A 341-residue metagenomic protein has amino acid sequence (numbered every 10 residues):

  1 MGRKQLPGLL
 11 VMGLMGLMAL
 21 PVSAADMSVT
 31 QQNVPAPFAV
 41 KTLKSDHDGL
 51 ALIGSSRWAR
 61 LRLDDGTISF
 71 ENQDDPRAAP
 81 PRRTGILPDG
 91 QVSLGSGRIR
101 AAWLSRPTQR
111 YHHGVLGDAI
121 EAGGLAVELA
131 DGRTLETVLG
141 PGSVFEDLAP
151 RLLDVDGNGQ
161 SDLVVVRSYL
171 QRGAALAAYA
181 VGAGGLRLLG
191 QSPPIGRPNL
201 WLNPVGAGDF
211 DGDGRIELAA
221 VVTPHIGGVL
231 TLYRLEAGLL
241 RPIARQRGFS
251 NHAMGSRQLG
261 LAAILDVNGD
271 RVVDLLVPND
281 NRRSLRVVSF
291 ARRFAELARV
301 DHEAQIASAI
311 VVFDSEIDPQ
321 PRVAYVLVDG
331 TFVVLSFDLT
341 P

Functional and structural regions predicted by a protein language model:
M1-L10: Bacterial N-terminal signal peptides that target proteins for export
L9-A19: Bacterial N-terminal signal peptides
A24-P341: Beta-propeller-forming repeat regions
